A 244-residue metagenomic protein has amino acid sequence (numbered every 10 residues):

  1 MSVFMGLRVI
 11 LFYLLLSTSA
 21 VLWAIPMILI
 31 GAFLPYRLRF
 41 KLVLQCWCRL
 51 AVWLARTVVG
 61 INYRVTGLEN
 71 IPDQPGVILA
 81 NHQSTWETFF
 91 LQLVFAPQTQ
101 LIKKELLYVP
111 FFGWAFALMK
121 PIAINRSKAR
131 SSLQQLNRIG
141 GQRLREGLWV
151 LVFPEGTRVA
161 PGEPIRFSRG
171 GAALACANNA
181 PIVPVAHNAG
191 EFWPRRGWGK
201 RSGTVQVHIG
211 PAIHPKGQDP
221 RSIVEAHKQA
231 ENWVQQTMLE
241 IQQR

Functional and structural regions predicted by a protein language model:
M1-G76: Membrane-anchoring hydrophobic helices of lipid-metabolizing enzymes
V3, L133-R244: Non-catalytic C-terminal accessory region of glycerolipid acyltransferases and related lyso-lipid remodeling enzymes
M27-Q45, T57-V58, D73-A129: Catalytic core of membrane glycerolipid acyltransferases/transacylases, capturing the structured, soluble-facing
A55-R56, F116, R143, A175: A generic structural signal for well-ordered alpha-helical segments
G60-N62, P97, L118, G147 (+1 more regions): A generic structural signal for alpha->beta connector loops
V65, I122-N125, P215: Short acidic-hydrophobic, aromatic-tinged amphipathic segments that line or gate anion-handling sites
V65, I78, Q100-L101, V207-I209: Generic preference for hydrophobic
